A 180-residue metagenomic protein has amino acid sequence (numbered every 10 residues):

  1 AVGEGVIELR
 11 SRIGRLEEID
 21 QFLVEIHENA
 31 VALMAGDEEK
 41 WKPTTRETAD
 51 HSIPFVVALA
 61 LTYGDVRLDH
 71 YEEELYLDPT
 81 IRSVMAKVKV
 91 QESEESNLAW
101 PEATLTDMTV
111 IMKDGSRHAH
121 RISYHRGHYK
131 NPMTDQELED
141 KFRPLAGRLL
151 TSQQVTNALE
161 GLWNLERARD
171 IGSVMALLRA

Functional and structural regions predicted by a protein language model:
A1-A180: Terminal-appendage/accessory-domain detector
